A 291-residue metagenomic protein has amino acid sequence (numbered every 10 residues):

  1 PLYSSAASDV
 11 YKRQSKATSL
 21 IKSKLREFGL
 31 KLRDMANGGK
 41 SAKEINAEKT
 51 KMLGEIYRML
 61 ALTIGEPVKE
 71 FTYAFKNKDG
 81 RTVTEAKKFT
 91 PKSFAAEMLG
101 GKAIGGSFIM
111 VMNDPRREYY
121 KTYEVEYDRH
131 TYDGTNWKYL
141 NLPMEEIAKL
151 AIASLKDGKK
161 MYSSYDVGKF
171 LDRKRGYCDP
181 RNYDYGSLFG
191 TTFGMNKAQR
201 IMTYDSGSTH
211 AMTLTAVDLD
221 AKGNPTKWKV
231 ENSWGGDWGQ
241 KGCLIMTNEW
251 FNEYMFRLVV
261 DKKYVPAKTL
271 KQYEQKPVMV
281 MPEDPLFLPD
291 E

Functional and structural regions predicted by a protein language model:
P1-A7, Y11: Single conserved hydrophobic/aromatic residue that forms the stacking wall/gate of nucleotide- or nucleobase-binding
R26-D128: Aromatic-residue-lined binding/catalytic grooves and analogous aromatic/hydrophobic interfacial grooves in multimeric
T131-M212: Long, positively charged binding patches that form subdomain-scale interaction surfaces for polyanionic ligands
S164-V167, V217, N232-S233: Active-site-proximal beta-strand/loop segments in catalytic clefts of secreted hydrolases
T213-T215, K229: Residues located in well-ordered beta-strands
D220-E291: Conserved catalytic-core surface of thiol
